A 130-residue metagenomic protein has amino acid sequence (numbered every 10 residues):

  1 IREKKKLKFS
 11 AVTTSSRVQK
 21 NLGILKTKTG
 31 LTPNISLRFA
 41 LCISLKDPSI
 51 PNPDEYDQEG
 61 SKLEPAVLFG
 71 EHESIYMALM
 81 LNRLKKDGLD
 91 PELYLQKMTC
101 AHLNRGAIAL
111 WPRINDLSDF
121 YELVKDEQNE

Functional and structural regions predicted by a protein language model:
K5-I24, L63-I75, M80: Short amphipathic alpha-helix starts
L25, A40, S44-L45, R83-D87 (+1 more regions): Generic structural signal for hydrophobic core residues of well-folded globular domains
K26-G30: Compact, well-ordered interaction domains used in eukaryotic information-processing assemblies
L31-E55: Short, basic amphipathic alpha-helical segments that act as recognition/interaction helices in nucleic-acid-binding
K46-K86: Short, positively charged interaction helices/loops
M80-L81, K85-E130: Low-complexity intrinsically disordered segments
